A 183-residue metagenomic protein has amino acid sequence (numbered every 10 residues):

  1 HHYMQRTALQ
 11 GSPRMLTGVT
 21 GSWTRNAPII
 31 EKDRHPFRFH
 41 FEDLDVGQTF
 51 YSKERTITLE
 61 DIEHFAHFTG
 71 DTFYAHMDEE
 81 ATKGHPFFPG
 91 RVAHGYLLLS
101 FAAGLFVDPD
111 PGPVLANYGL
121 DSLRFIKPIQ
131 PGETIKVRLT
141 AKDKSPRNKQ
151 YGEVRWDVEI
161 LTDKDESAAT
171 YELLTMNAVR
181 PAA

Functional and structural regions predicted by a protein language model:
H2-R6: Extreme N-terminal basic, low-complexity initiation segments that serve as generic localization/processing leaders
L9, R14-D45, F125, I129-A183: HotDog/MaoC-like acyl-thioester-processing domains
W23-A93, V179: Catalytic strand-loop segment that frames the active site of acyl-thioester-processing enzymes
D33, T58-L59, M77, A81 (+5 more regions): Amphipathic, positively biased hydrophobic alpha-helical segments used for protein targeting and membrane insertion
V46-Q48, K53, D61, V114-D121 (+2 more regions): A generic structural signal for short beta-strands and their flanking turns/coil linkers
D61-H64, L98, T140, D157: General structural feature for long, well-ordered alpha-helical segments within catalytic domains of soluble enzymes
G84-A93, L97-K142: Hydrophobic beta-strand-centered segment that forms part of the acyl-chain substrate-binding groove
